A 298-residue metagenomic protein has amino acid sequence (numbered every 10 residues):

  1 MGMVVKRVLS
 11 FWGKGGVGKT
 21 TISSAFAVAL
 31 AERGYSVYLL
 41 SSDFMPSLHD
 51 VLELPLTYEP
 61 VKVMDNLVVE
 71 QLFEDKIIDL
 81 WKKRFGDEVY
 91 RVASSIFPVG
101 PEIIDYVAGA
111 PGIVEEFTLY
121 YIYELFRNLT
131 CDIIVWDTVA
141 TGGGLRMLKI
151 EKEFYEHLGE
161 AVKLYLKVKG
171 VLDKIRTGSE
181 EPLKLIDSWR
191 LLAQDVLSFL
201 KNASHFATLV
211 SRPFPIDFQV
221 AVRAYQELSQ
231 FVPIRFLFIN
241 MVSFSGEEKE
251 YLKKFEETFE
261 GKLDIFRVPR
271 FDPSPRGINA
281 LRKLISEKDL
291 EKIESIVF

Functional and structural regions predicted by a protein language model:
V4-V8: Extreme N-terminal starter segment of soluble prokaryotic enzymes
L9-L72, L129, I134, T138-K152: Walker A/P-loop NTP-binding active-site region of P-loop NTPases, recognizing the glycine-rich GxxxxGKT/S
K19-T20, E115, I186-R190, F218 (+1 more regions): A conditional alpha-helix N-cap/helix-loop micro-motif detector
V28, E32, E124, Q226: Short, well-ordered alpha-helices that flank and scaffold nucleotide-derived cofactor binding pockets
S47-D50, I77-W81, G142-R146, S245-E247 (+1 more regions): Switch/connector loops and helix/strand junctions flanking conserved nucleotide-binding motifs in nucleotide-processing
H49-Y106: P-loop NTPase motor core
S95-T208: Phosphate/Mg2+-binding loops and adjacent switch elements in nucleotide/diphosphate-handling enzyme cores
V196-F298: C-terminal lobe/tail of nucleotide-utilizing enzymes
